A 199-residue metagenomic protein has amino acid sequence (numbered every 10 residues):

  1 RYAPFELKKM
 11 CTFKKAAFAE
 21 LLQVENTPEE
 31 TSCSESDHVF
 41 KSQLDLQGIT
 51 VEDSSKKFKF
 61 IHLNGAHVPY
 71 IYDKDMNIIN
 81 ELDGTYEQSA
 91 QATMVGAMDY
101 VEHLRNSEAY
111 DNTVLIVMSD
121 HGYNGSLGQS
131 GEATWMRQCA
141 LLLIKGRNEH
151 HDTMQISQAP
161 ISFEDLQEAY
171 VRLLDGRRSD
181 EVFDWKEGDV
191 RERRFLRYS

Functional and structural regions predicted by a protein language model:
R1-S199: Catalytic domains that recognize anionic headgroups
